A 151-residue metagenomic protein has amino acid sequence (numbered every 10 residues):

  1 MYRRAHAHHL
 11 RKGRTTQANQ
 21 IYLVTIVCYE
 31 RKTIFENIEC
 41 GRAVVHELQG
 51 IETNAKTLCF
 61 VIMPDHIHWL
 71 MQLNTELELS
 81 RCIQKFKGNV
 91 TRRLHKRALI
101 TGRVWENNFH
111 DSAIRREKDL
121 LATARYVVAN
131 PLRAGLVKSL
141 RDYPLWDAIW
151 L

Functional and structural regions predicted by a protein language model:
M1-L151: Short catalytic/metal-binding and nucleic-acid-binding patches
